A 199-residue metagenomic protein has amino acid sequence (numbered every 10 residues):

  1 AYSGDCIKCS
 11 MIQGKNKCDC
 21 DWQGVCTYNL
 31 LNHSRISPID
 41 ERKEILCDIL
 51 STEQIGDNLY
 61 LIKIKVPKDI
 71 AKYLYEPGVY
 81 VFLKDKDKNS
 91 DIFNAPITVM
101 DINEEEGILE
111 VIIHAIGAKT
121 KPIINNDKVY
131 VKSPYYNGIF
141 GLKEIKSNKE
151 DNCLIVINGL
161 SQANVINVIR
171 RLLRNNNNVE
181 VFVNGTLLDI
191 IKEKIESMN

Functional and structural regions predicted by a protein language model:
A1, C6, C18-C20, C26 (+6 more regions): Long, contiguous hydrophobic alpha-helical segments, chiefly transmembrane helices and signal peptides
A1-E41: Cysteine-cluster motifs in flexible loop/terminal segments that predominantly coordinate metals
K17-V25, E106-I113, V168-R171: Charged, low-complexity, helix/coiled-coil-prone segments
V25-H33, A115-K119, V183: Short charge-dense sequence patches
N29, E41, G56, N158 (+1 more regions): Alpha-helix initiation/capping motif
R35-Y130: Ferredoxin-reductase
T120-N199: FNR/FR-type flavoprotein reductase catalytic core
